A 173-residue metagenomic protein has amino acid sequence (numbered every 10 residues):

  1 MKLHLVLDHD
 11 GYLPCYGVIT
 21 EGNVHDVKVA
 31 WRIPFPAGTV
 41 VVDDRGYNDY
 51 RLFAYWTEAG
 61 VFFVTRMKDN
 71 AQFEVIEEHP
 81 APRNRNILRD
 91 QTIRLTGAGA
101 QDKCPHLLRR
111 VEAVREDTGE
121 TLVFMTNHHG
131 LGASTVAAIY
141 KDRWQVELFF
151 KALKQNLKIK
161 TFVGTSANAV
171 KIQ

Functional and structural regions predicted by a protein language model:
M1-Q173: Single, function-defining residue in the core of a domain
